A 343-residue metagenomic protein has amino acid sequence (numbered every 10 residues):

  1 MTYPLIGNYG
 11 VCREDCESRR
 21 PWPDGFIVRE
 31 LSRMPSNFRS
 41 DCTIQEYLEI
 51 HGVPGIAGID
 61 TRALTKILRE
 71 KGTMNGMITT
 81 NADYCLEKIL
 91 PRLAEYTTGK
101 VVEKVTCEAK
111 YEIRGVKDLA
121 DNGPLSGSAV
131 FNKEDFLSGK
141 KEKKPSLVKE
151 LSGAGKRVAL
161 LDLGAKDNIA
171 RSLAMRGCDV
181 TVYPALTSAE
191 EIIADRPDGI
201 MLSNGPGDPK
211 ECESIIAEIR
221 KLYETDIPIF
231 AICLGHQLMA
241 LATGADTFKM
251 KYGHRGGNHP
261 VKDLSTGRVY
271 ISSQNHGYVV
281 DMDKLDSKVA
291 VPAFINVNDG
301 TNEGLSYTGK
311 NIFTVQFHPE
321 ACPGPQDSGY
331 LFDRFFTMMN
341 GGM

Functional and structural regions predicted by a protein language model:
M1-E190, A194-D195, P209, C322 (+1 more regions): RNA-binding accessory domains that recognize and position tRNA/RNA substrates
L31, G205, Y278, K310 (+1 more regions): Flexible loop residues that form catalytic and substrate-binding hotspots at small-molecule/glycan-binding clefts
G155-A159, D179, P228, I271 (+1 more regions): Residues that mark the start of a beta-strand
G199, S203-V279, G324-N340: Cysteine-nucleophile active-site neighborhood
R268-G309, M343: Catalytic beta-strand/loop cores that center a nucleophilic Ser/Cys/Thr and support acyl-enzyme chemistry
G304-M343: A glycine-centered loop/beta-turn motif at secondary-structure junctions
